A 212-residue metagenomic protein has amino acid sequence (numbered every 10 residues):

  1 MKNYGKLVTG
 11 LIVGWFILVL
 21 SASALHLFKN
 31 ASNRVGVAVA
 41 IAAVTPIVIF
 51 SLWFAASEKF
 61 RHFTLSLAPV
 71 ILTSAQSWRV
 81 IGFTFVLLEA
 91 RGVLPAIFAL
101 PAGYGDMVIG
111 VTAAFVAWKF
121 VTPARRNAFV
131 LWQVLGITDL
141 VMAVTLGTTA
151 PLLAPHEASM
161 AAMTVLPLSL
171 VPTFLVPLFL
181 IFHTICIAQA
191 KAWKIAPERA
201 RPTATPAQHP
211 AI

Functional and structural regions predicted by a protein language model:
M1-N3, K29-N33, S57-A68, K119-A128 (+1 more regions): Membrane-interface helix-boundary motifs at transmembrane edges
M1-V13: N-terminal membrane topogenic signal
L20-A31, S57, F85-L94, T148-L153: Juxtamembrane "helix-exit" motif on the non-cytosolic side of transmembrane helices
N33-G92: A glycine-rich, hydrophobic loop/mini-helix early in the fold
A42-F54, V108-V116, L170-Q189: Hydrophobic cores of alpha-helical transmembrane segments in multi-pass inner/ER membrane proteins, independent
S74-A128: Membrane-proximal helix-loop-helix units in multi-pass membrane proteins
A128-V144: Hydrophobic alpha-helical membrane-insertion segments
L152-V171: Short, membrane-exposed interhelical loops at transmembrane-helix boundaries
